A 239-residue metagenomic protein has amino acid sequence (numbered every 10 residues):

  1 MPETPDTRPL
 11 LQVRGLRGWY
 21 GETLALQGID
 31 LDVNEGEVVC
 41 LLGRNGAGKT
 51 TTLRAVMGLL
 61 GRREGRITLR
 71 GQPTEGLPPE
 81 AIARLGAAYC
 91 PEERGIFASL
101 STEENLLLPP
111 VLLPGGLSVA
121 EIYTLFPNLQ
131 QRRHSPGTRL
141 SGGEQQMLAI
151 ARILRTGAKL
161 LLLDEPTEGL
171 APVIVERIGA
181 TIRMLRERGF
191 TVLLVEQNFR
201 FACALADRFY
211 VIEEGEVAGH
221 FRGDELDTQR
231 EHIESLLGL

Functional and structural regions predicted by a protein language model:
L42-R44: The feature captures the beta-strand-to-loop junction immediately N-terminal to the Walker
M57: Helix-to-loop junction immediately C-terminal to a conserved catalytic motif
G61, P73-R94, V119, Q131-H134 (+1 more regions): ABC ATPase NBD coupling module
G65-T74, L85, G115-V119, T124 (+1 more regions): Conserved ABC transporter NBD signature motif
P136-L140, E144: Conserved ABC ATPase signature
R155-K159: A short, proline-enriched helix->beta-strand linker immediately N-terminal to the Walker B motif in ABC-type P-loop
L161-E165: Catalytic Walker B motif of ABC-type/P-loop ATPase nucleotide-binding domains
